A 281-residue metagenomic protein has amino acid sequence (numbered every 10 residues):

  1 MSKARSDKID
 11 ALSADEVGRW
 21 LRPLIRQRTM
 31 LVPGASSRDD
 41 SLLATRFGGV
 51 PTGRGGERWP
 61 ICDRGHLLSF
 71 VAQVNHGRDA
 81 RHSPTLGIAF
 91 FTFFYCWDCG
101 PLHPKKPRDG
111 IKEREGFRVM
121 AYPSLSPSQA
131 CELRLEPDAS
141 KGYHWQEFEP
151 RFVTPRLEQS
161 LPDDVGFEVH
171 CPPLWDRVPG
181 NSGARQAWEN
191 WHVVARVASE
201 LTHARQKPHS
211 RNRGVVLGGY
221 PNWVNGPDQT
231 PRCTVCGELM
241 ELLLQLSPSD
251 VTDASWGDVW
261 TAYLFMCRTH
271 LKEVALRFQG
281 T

Functional and structural regions predicted by a protein language model:
M1-T281: Preference for intrinsically disordered or flexible, low-complexity segments and adjacent hinge/connector residues
